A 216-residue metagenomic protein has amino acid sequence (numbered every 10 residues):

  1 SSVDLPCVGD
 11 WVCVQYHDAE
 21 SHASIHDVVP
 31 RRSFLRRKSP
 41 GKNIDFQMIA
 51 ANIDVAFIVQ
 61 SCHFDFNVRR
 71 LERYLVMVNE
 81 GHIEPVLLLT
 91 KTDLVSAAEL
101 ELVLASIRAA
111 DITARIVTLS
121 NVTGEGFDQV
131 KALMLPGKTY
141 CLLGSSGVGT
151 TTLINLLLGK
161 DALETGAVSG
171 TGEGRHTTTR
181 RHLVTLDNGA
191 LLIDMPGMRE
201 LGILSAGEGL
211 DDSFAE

Functional and structural regions predicted by a protein language model:
V3-A19, V29-V55, I83-P85, T92 (+2 more regions): Helix-rich effector regions associated with P-loop NTPase G domains
Y16-S21, C62-F64: Short, charged beta-turn/beta-strand-edge "cap" motif at the junction between a beta-strand and an adjacent loop
N43-I116, F214-E216: Conserved C-terminal guanine-recognition region of P-loop GTPase G domains, centered on the G4
D93-V148: Canonical P-loop GTPase G-domain recognition
S146, T150-T152, L156: Walker A/P-loop
